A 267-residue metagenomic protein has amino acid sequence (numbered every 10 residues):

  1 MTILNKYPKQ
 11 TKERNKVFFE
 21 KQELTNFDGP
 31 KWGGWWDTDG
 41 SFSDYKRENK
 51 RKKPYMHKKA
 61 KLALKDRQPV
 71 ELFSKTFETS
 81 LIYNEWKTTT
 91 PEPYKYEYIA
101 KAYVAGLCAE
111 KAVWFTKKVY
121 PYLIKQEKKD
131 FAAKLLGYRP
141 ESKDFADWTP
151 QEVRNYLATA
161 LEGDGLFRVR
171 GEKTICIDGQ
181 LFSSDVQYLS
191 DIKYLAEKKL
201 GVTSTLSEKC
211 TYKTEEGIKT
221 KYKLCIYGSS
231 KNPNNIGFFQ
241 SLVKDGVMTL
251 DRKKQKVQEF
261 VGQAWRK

Functional and structural regions predicted by a protein language model:
M1-K267: Internal intein/HINT superfamily modules and their associated LAGLIDADG
